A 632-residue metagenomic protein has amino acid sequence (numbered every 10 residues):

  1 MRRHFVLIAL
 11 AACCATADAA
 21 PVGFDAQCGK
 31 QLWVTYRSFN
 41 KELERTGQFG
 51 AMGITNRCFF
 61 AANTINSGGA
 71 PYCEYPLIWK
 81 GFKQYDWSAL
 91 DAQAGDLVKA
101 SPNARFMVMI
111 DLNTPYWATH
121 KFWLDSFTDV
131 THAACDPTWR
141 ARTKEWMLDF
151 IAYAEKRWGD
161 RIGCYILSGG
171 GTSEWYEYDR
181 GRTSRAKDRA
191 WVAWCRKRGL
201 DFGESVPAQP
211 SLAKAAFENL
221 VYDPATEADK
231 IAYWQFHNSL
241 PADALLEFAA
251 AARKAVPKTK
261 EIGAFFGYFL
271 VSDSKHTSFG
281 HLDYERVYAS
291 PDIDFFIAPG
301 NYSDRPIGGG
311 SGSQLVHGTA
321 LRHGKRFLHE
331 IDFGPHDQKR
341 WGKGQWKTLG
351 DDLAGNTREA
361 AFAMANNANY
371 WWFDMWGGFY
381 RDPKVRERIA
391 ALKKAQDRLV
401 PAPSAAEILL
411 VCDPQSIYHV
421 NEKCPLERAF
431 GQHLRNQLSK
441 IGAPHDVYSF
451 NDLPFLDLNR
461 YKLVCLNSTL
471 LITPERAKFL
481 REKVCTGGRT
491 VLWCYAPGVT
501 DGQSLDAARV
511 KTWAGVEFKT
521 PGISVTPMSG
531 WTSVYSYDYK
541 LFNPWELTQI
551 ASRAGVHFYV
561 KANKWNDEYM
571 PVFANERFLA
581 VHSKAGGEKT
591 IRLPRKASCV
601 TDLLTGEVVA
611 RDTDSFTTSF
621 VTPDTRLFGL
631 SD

Functional and structural regions predicted by a protein language model:
H4-C13: Sec-dependent N-terminal signal peptides
A19-A51, R398: N-terminal carbohydrate-binding accessory modules
C28-S38, A70-S88, D125-E145, Y153 (+7 more regions): The substrate-binding groove and active-site-proximal loops of carbohydrate-active enzymes, especially glycoside
K30-Y36, G50-F59, F106-I110, G163-L167 (+4 more regions): Hydrophobic faces of well-ordered beta-strands that scaffold small-molecule active sites in alpha/beta enzyme cores
R37-F49, M147-Y153, S274-A289, D352-A360 (+1 more regions): Short, acidic/polar
E42-V130, A141-K144, I151-A154, A244-A255 (+1 more regions): Aromatic-lined substrate-binding rim segments of carbohydrate-active enzymes
H120-D294, A298-Y302, G310, V316: Polysaccharide-binding and catalytic clefts of secreted carbohydrate-active enzymes
K258-T259, S290, D294-D632: Carbohydrate-binding surfaces of carbohydrate-active enzymes
